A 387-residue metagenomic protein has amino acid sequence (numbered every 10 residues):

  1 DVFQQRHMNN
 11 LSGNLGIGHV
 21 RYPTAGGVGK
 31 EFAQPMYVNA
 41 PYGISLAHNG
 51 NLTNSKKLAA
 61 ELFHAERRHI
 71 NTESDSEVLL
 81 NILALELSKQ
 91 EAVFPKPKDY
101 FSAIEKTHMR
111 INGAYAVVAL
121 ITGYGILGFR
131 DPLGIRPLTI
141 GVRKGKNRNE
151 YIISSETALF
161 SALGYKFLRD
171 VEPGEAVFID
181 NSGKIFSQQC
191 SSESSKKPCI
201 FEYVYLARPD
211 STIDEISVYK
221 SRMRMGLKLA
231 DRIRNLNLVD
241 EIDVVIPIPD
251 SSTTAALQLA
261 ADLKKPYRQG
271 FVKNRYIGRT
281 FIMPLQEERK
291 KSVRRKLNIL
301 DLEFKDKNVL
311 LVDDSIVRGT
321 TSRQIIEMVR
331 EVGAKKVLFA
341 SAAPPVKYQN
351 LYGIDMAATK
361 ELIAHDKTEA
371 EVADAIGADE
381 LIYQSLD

Functional and structural regions predicted by a protein language model:
D1-P173, F178-D243, I248: Conserved short alpha-helical segments that host acidic/polar catalytic motifs at enzyme active sites
A47, L120, F129-R130, G141 (+12 more regions): Generic beta-strand/beta-sheet core signal
R68, K89, K146, R234-E241 (+3 more regions): Secondary-structure transition/capping motifs at alpha-helix termini and the adjoining loop/turn into the next element
E77-I82, Y267-G278, A375-D387: A conserved beta-strand->alpha-helix junction
K106, A158-L159, L163-F167, V171-E175 (+6 more regions): Phosphate/diphosphate-binding loops
H108, G123-G125, R130, N149-E150 (+3 more regions): PRPP-dependent phosphoribosyltransferase catalytic core
N149-E156, K196, T280-R294, A334 (+2 more regions): Flexible glycine/proline-rich, aromatic-decorated loop/lid segments
D262-V309, T320, K347-A357: Short, glycine/charge-rich flexible loops or terminal/linker lids adjacent to PRPP-binding catalytic cores
